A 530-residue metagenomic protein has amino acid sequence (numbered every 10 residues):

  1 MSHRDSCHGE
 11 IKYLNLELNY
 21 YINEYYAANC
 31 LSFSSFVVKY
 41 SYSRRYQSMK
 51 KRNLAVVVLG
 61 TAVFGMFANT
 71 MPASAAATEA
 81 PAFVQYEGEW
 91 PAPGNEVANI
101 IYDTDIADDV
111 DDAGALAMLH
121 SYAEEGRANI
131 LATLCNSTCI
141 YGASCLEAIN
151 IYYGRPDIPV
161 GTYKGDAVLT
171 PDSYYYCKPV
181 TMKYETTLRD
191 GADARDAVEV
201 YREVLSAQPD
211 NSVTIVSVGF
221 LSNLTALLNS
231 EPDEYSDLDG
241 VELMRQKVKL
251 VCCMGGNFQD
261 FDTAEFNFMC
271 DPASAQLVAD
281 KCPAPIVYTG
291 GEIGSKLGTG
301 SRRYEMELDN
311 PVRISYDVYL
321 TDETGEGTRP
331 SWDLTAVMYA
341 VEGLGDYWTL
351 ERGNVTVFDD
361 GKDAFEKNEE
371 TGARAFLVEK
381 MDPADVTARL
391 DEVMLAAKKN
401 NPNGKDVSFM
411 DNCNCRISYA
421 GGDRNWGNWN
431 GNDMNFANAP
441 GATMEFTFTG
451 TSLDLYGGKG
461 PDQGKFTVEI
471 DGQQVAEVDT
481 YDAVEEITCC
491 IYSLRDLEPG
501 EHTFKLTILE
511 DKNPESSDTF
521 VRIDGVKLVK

Functional and structural regions predicted by a protein language model:
R4, G9-E10: Targeting/processing segments of secretory and organellar proteins
K12-L16, Y21-S48: Short, Lys/Arg-enriched N-terminal segments with co-localized hydrophobic residues within the first ~10-30 amino acids
Q47-V57: Bacterial N-terminal signal peptides that target proteins for export
V58-N69: Bacterial N-terminal signal peptides
F67-E79: Sec-dependent signal peptide cleavage junction
A76-N401: N-terminal acidic, glycine/proline-rich low-complexity segments
N400-K530: Glycan-recognition surfaces in beta-rich domains, encompassing non-catalytic CBMs and lectin-like receptor-binding
